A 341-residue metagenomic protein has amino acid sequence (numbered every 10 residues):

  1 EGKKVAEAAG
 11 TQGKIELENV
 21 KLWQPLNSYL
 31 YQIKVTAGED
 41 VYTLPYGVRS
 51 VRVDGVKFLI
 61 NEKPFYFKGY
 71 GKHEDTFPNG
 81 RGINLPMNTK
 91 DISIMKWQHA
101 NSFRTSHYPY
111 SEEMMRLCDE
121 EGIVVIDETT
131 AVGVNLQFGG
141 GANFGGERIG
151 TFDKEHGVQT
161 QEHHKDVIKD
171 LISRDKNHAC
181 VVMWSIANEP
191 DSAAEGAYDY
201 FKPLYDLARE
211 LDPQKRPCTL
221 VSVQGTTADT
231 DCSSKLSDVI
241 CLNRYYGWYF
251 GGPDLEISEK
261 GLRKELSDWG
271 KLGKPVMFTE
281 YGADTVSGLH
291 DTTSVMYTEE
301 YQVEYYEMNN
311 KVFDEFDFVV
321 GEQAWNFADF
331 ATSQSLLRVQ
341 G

Functional and structural regions predicted by a protein language model:
E1-L117, E121-V125, V167, V182-M183 (+4 more regions): Secreted/periplasmic carbohydrate-active enzymes, especially glycoside hydrolases
G47-R52, Y70-E74, R104-M114, E128-Q137 (+4 more regions): Short, solvent-exposed turn/loop segments enriched in Gly/Ser/Thr/Pro and often Arg
K68-H73, R81, E128-I172, K176 (+1 more regions): Aromatic- and acidic-residue-enriched carbohydrate-binding clefts of CAZyme catalytic domains
R81, L85, K154-Q161, A194 (+3 more regions): Flexible, glycine- and charge-enriched loops at secondary-structure boundaries
M115, I172-D175, D231-L236: Mature extracellular/periplasmic domains of secretome proteins
L117-E121, G140-F144, I149-G150, Q161 (+3 more regions): Short low-complexity, flexible loop/linker segments enriched in glycine and/or proline with clustered acidic
G122-T129, D238-N243: Short hydrophobic/aromatic-enriched beta-strand-loop microsegments
K165, C180-W184, D199-E210, K215-P217 (+1 more regions): Substrate-binding clefts and catalytic carboxylate motifs of secreted carbohydrate-active enzymes
